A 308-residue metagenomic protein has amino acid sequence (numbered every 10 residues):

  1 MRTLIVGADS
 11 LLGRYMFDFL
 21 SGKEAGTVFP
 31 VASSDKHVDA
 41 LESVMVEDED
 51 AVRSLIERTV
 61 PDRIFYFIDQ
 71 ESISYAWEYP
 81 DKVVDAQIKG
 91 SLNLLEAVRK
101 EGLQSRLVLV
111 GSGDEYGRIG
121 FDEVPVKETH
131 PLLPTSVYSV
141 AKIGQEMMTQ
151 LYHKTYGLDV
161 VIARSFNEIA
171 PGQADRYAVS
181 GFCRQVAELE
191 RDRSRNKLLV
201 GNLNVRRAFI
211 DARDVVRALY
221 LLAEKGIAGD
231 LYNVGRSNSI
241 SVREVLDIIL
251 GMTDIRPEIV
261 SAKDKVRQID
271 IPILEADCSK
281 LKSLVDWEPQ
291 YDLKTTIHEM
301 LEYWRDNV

Functional and structural regions predicted by a protein language model:
T3-G22: N-terminal Rossmann NAD(P)H-binding glycine-rich loop of SDR-like oxidoreductase domains
D35-D48: Rossmann-fold cofactor-recognition segment
E49-A86: NAD(P)H-binding glycine-rich loop region in Rossmannoid oxidoreductase-like domains and their noncatalytic homologs
E78-E96, K100, R106, D114-I162 (+1 more regions): Catalytic helix-loop patch of NAD(P)-dependent Rossmann-fold dehydrogenases
I119-P125, M147-R207, A212-R217, L221 (+2 more regions): NAD(P)-dependent short-chain dehydrogenase/reductase
F182, K225-V266: Mid/C-terminal beta-alpha module of Rossmann-like enzyme folds, strongest in SDR-family dehydrogenases/epimerases
A212, L231, K265-E288, D292 (+1 more regions): Conserved C-terminal active-site "lid" loop/helix of NAD(P)H-dependent oxidoreductases that clamps the redox cofactor
L293-V308: Amphipathic terminal alpha-helices
